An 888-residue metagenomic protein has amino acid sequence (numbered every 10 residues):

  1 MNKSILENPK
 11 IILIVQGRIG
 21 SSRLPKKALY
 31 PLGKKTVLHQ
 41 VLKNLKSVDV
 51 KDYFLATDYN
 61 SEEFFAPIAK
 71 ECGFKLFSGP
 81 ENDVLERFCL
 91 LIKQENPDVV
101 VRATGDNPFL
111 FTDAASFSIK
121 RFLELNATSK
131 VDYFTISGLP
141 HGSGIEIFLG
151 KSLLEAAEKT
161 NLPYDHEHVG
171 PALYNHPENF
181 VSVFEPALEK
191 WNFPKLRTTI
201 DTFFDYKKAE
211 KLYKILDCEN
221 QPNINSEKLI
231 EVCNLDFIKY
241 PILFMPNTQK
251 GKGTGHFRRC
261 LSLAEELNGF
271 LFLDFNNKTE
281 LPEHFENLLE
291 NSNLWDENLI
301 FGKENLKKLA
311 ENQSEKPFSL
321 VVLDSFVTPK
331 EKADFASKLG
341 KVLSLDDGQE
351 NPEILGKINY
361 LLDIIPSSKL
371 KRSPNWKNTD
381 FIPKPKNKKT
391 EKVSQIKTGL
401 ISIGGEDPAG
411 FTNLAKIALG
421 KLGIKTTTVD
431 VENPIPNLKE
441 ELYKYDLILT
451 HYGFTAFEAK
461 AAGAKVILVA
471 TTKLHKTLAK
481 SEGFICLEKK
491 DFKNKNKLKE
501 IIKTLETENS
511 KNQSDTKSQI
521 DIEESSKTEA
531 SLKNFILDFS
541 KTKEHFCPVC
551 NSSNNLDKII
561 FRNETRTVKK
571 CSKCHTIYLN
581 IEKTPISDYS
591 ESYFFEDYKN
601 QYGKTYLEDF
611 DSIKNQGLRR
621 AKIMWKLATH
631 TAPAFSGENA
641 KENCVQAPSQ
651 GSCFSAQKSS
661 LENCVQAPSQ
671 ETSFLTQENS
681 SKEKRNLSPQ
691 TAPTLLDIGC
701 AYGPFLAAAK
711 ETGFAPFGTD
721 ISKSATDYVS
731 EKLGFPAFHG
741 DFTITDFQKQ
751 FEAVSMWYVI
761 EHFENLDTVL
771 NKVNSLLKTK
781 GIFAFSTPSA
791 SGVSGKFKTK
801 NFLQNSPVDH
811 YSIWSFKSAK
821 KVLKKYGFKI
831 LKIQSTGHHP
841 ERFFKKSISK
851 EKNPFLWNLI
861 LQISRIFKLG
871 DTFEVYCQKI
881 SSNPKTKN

Functional and structural regions predicted by a protein language model:
N2-L24, P241-P246: N-terminal nucleotide-binding beta1-loop-alpha1 segment
Y59-L123, I300-A310, V327-T328, I435: Short phosphate-binding loop-to-helix
P67, L110-T199, F204-I215, I230: Conserved core of the sugar-phosphate nucleotidyltransferase
N225-S226, K357-G410: A nucleotide-sugar donor-handling region in carbohydrate enzymes
G255-R259, K388-D430: Conserved catalytic-core segment of nucleotide-activated headgroup transferases in glycan assembly
A456-E500: Catalytic binding pocket for nucleotide-activated donors in carbohydrate/polymer assembly enzymes
I536-F635, C644-A647, T676, S680-E683 (+7 more regions): Conserved N-terminal segment of class I S-adenosyl-L-methionine
E764-K772, I782-I880: S-adenosyl-L-methionine-dependent methyltransferase catalytic module, highlighting the catalytic core
